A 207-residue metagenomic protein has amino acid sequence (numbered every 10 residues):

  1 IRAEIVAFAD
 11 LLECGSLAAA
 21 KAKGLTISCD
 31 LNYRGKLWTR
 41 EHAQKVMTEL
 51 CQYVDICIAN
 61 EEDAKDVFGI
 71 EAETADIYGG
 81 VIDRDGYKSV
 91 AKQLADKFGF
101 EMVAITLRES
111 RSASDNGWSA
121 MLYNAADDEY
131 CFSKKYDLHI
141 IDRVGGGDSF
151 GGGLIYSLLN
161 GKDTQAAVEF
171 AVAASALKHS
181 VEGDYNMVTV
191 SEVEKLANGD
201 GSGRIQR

Functional and structural regions predicted by a protein language model:
I1-V6, N32: Short acidic, glycine-rich surface-loop motifs adjacent to enzyme active sites
I5-G24, V46-Y53: Catalytic-core regions built around general acid/base machinery
A7-A9, L37-H42, E182: Short, solvent-exposed loop/turn segments at secondary-structure boundaries
K23, L37-D127: Conserved phosphate/ATP/ADP-binding segment of small-molecule kinases
K23-L31: Short beta-strand/loop segments at the ligand-binding rim of alpha/beta enzyme cores
L31-L37: A short, histidine- and acid-enriched strand-loop-helix "catalytic/donor-clamping" loop that lines the nucleotide-sugar
Y33, D63, G151: Short, glycine/acidic-enriched loop or turn micro-motifs at the edges of active sites
C131-D200: Conserved post-catalytic alpha-helical subdomain immediately downstream of the catalytic base and nucleotide-binding
